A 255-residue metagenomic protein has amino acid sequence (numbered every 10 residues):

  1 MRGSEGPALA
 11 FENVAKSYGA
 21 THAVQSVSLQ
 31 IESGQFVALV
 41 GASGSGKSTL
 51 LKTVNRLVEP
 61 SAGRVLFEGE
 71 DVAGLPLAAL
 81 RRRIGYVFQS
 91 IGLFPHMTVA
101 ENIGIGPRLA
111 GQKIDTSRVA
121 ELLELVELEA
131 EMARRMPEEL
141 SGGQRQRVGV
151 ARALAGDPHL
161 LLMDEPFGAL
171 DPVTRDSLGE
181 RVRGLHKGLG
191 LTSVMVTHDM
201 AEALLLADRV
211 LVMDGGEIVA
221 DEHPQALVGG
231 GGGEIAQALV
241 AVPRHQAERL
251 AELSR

Functional and structural regions predicted by a protein language model:
V40-A42: The feature captures the beta-strand-to-loop junction immediately N-terminal to the Walker
N55: Helix-to-loop junction immediately C-terminal to a conserved catalytic motif
I114-E131, G184: Conserved ABC ATPase "signature" region
M132, A153-L154: ABC ATPase C-loop
M136-L140, Q144: Conserved ABC ATPase signature
A155-H159: A short, proline-enriched helix->beta-strand linker immediately N-terminal to the Walker B motif in ABC-type P-loop
G215-G216: Conserved ABC ATPase "signature" C-loop
D221-E222, G230: ABC ATPase "signature
